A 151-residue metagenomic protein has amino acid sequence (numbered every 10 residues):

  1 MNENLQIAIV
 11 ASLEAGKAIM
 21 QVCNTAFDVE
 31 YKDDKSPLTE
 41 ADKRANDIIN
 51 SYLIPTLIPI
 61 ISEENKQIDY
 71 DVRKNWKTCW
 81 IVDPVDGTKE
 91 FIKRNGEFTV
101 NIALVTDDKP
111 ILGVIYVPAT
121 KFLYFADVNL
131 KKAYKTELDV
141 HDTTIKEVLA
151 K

Functional and structural regions predicted by a protein language model:
M1-V85: N-terminal subdomain of lithium-sensitive/metallo-dependent phosphomonoesterases centered on the IMPase/IPPase/PAP
C23, D127, E137: Short, flexible helix/strand-to-coil boundary loops that buttress conserved ligand/catalytic motifs in alpha/beta
K43-R44, V114-Y116, V148: Short, intrinsically disordered/low-complexity patches at protein termini and at juxtamembrane boundaries
Q67, L130, V140: Residue-level detector of flexible, active-site-proximal loop/helix-junction positions within diverse enzyme catalytic
R73-Y134: DPxDG-like acidic metal-binding loop motif
K135-H141: Secondary-structure transition/turn motif
H141-K151: Phosphate/pyrophosphate- and phosphate-bearing ligand-binding catalytic cores of soluble enzymes
